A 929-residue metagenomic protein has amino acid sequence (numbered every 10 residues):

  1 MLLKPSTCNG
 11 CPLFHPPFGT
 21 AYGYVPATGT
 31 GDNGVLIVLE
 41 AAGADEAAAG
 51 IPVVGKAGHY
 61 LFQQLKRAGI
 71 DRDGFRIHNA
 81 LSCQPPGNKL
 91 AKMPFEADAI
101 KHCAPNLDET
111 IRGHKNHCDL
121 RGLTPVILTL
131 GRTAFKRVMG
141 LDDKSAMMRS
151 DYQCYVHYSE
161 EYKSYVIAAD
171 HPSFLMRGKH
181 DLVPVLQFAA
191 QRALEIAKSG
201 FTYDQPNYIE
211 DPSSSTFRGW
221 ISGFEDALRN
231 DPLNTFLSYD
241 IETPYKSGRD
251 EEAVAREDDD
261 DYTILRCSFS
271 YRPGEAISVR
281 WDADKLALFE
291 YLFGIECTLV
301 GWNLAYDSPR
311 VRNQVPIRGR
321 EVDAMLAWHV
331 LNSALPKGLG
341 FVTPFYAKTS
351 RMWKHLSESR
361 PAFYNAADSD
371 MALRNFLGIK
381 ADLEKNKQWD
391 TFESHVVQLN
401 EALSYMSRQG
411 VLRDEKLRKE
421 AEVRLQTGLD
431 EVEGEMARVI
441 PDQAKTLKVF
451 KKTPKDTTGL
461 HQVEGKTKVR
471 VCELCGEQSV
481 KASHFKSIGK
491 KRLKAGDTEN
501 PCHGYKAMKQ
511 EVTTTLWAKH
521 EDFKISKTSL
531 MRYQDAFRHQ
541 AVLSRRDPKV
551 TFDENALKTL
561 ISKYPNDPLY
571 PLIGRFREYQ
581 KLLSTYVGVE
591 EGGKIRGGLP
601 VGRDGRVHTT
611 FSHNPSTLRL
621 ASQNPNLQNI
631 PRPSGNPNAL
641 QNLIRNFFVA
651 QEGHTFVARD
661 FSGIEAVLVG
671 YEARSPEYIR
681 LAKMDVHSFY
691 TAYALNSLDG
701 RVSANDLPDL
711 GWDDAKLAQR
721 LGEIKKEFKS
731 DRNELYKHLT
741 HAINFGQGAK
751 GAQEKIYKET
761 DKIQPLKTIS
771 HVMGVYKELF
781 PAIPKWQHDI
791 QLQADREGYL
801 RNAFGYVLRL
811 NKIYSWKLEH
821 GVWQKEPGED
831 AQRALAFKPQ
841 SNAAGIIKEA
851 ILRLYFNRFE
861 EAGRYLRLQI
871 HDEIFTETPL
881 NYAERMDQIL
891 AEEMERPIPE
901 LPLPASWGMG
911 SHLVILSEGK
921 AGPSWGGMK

Functional and structural regions predicted by a protein language model:
M1-F201: A polyanion-binding, active-site-adjacent surface
D45-E46, G50-K56, L61, A68 (+7 more regions): Conserved RNase H-like, two-metal-ion catalytic cores of nucleic-acid enzymes
S199-I277, E358-L640, V649-T655, S662-E665 (+5 more regions): Conserved "right-hand" nucleotidyltransferase catalytic core of DNA-directed polymerases
S268-P273, L331, V342-T349, F611-R720: Function-dense linear segments that define catalytic or interfacial modules in macromolecule-processing proteins
R318-L377, Q793: Metal-dependent DNA phosphodiester-chemistry modules and their immediately adjacent helices/loops in DNA-processing
E401-R408, G465-K468, C472, G476-A482 (+10 more regions): Conserved catalytic core of nucleic-acid polymerases
F875-P879: Short hydrophobic/aromatic beta-strand micro-patches that form the beta-sheet surface supporting nucleotide- or nucleic
E892-L903: A common structural junction motif
